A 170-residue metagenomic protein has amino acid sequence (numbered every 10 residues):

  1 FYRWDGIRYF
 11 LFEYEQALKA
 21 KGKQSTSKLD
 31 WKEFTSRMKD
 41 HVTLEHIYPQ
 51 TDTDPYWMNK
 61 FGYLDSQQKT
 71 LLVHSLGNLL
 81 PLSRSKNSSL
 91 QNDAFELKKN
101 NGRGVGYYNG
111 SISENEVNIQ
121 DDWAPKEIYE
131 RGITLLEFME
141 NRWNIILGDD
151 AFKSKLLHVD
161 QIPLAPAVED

Functional and structural regions predicted by a protein language model:
F1-T53, D65, L72-L76, S154-I162: Aromatic-lined ligand-binding clefts that engage carbohydrates, nucleic acids, or primary amines
F10-E15, M38, N59-F61, Y107-Y108 (+1 more regions): Generic hydrophobic, helix-prone segments enriched in Leu/Val/Ile
Q50-N59, S89-A94: Extended hydrophobic-aromatic, low-complexity segments
M58-T70: Short helix/strand-bridging catalytic loops that position acidic/His residues to coordinate divalent metals and engage
T70-S75, L79-D170: Long, cytosolic, alpha-helical-rich C-terminal regions that act as interaction/scaffolding modules
